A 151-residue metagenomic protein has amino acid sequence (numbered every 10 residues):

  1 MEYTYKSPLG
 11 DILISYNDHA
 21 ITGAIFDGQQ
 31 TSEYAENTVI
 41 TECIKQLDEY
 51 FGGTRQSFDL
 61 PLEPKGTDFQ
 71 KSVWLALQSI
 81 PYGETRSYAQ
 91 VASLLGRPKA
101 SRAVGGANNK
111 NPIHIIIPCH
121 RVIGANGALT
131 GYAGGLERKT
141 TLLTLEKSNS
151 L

Functional and structural regions predicted by a protein language model:
M1-K99, L145, N149-L151: Basic nucleic-acid-binding alpha-helical/helix-turn surface characteristic of O6-alkylguanine DNA
I12, V122-G124: Active-site and channel-lining beta-strand-loop segments that bind or position nucleotide-derived/phosphorylated
L60-L62, V104, L129-Y132: Short clusters of hydrophobic/aromatic residues that line enzyme substrate/ligand-binding pockets
R102-N111: Regulatory, non-catalytic segments
I115-V122: Short Lys/Arg-enriched helix C-cap and helix-to-coil transition segments that create basic nucleic-acid-contact patches
A125-L151: …primarily DNA-binding HTH/wHTH and HhH modules…
